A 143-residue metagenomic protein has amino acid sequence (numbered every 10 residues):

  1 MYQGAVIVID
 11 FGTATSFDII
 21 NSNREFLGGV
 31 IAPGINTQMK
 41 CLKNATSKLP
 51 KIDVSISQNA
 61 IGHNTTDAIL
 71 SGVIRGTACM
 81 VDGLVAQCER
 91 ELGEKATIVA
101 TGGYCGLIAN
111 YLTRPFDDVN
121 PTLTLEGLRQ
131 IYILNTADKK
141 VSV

Functional and structural regions predicted by a protein language model:
M1-I7, S22-V143: Nucleotide/phosphate-binding catalytic cleft detector across ATP-hydrolyzing and phosphate-transferring enzymes
V8, T15-I20: Short beta-strand scaffold segments in enzyme catalytic cores
T13-T15, C105-G106: Gly/Ser/Thr-rich loops at beta-strand to alpha-helix junctions that form or flank small-molecule/cofactor-binding
